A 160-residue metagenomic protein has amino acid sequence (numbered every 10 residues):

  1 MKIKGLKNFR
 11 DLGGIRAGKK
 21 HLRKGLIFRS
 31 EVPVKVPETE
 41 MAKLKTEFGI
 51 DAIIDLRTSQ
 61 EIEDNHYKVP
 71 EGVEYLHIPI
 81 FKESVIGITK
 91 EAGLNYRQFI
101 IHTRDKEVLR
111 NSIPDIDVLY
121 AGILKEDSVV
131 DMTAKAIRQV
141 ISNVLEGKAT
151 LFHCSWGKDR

Functional and structural regions predicted by a protein language model:
M1-L151: Cys-dependent protein tyrosine phosphatase-like superfamily
W156-R160: Active-site adenylate/phosphate-handling loop in enzymes that bind or generate adenylated species
